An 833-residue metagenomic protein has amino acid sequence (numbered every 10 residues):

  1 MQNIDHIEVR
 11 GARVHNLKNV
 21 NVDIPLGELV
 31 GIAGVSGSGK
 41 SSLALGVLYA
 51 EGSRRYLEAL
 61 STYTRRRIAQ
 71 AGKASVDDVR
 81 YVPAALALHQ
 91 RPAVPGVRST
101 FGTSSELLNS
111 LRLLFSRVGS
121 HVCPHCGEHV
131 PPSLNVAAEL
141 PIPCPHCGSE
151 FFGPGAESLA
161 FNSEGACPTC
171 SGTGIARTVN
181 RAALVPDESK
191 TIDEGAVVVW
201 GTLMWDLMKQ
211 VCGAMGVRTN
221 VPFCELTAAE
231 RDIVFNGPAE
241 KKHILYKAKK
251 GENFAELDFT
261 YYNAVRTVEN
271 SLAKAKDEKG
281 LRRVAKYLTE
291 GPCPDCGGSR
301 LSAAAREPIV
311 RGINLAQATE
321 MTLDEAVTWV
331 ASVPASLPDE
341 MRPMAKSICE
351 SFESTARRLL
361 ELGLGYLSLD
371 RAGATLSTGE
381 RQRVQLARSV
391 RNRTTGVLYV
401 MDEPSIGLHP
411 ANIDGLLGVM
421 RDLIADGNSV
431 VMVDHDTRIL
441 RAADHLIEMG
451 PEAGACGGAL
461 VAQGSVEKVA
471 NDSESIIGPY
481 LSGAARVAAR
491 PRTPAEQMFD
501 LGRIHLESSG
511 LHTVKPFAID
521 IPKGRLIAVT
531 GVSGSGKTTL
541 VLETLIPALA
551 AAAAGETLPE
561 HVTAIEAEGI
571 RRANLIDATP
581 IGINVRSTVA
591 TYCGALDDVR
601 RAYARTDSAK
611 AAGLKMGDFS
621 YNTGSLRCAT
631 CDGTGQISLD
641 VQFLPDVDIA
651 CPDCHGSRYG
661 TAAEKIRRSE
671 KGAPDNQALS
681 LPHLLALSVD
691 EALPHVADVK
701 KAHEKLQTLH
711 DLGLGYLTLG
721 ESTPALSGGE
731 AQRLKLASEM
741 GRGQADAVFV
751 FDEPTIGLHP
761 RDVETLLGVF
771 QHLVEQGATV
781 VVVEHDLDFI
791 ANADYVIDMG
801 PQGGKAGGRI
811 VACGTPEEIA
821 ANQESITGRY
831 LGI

Functional and structural regions predicted by a protein language model:
M1-I833: Conserved phosphate-binding elements of NTP-dependent enzyme cores
